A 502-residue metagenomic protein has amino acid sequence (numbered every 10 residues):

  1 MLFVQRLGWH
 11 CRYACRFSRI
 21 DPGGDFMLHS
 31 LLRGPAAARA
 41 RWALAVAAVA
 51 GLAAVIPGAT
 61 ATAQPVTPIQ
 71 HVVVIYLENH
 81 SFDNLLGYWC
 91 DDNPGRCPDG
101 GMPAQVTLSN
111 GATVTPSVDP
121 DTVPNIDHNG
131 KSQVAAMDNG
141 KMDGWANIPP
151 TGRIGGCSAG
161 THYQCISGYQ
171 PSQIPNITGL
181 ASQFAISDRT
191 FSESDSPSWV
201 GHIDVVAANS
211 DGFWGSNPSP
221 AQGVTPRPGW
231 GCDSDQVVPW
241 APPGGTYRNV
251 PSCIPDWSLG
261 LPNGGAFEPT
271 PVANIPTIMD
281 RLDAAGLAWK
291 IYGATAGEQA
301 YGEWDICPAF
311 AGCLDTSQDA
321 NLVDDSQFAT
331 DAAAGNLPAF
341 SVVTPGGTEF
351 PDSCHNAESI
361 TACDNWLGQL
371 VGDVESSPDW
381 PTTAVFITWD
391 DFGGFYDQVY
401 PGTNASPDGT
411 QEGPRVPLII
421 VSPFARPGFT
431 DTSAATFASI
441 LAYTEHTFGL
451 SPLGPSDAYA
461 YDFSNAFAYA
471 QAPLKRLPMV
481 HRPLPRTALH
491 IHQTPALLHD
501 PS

Functional and structural regions predicted by a protein language model:
Q5-F26: Short, Lys/Arg-enriched N-terminal segments with co-localized hydrophobic residues within the first ~10-30 amino acids
R12, R16-R19, L31, R41 (+1 more regions): Compositionally biased regions
G23-G24, A53-V66: C-terminal region of N-terminal signal peptides and the immediate post-cleavage residues of exported proteins
L28-A45: Bacterial N-terminal signal peptides that target proteins for export
R33-A37, I56, S377, S422: Polar helix-capping/helix-linker motif
A43-V55: Bacterial N-terminal signal peptides
A61-S502: N-terminal pro-sequences and low-complexity stem/linker regions of secreted or lumenal proteins
